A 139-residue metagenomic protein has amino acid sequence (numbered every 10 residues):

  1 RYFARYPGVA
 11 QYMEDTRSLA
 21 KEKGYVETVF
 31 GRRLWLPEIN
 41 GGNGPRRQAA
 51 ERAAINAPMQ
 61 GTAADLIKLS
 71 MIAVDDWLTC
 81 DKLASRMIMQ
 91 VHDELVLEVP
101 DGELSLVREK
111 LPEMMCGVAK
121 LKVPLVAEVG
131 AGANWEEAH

Functional and structural regions predicted by a protein language model:
R1-H139: Conserved catalytic core of nucleotide polymerization and phosphodiester-bond processing enzymes
